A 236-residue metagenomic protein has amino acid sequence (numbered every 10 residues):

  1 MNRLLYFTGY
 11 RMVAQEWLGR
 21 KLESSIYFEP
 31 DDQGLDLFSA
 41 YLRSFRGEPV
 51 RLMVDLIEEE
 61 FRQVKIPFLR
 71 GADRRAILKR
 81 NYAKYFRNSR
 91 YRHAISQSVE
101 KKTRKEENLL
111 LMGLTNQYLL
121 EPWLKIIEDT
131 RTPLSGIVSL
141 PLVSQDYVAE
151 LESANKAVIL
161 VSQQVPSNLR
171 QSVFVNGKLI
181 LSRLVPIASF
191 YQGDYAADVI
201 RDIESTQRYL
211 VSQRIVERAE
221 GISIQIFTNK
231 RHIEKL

Functional and structural regions predicted by a protein language model:
M1-E29, S44-R46, R104-I222, T228-L236: Small-residue (GG/TT-enriched) beta-loop-alpha framework at ligand/catalytic clefts
F28-L56: Glycine/small-residue-rich interface belts in oligomeric ring/scaffold proteins and their assembly partners
F38, K79, S144: Generic structural marker for isolated residues within well-ordered, non-membrane alpha-helices of soluble domains
Y41-S44, I77, N81, Y85 (+2 more regions): Residues that form generic nucleotide/phosphate-binding pockets
P49-D55, I95, F174-N176: Short, compositionally biased low-complexity segments
V54-G113, L120, A149-L151: Internal amphipathic helical hairpin motif
